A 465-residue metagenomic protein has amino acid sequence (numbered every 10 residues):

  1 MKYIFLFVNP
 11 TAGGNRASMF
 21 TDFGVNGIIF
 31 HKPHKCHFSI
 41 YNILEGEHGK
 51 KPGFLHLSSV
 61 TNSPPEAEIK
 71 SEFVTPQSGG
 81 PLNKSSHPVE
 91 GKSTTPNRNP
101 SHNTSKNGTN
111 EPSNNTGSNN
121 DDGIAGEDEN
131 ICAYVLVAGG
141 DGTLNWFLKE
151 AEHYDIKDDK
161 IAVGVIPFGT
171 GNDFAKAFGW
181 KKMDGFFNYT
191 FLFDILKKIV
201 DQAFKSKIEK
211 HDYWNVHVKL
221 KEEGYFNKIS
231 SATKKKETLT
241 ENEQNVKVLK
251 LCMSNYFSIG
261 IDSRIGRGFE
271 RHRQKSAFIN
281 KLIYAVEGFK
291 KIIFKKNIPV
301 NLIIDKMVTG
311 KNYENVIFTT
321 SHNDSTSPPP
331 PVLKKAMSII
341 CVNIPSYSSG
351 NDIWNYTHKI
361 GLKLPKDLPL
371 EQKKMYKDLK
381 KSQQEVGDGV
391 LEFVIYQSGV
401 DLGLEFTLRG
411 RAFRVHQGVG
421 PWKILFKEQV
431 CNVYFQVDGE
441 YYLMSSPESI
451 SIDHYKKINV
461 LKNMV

Functional and structural regions predicted by a protein language model:
F5, T11, N15-T21, K35-E68 (+8 more regions): Catalytic core of DAGKc-family lipid kinases
V8-N9, G139, I395-Q397: Short beta-strand/turn micro-motifs composed of small residues that flank or help shape donor/cofactor-binding pockets
F23-K35: Short helix-loop-beta junction
Y134-A138: Periplasmic-binding protein-like
N315, N323, S327-P328, C341 (+2 more regions): ATP/nucleoside-binding phosphotransfer catalytic cores, i.e., glycine-rich phosphate-binding loops
